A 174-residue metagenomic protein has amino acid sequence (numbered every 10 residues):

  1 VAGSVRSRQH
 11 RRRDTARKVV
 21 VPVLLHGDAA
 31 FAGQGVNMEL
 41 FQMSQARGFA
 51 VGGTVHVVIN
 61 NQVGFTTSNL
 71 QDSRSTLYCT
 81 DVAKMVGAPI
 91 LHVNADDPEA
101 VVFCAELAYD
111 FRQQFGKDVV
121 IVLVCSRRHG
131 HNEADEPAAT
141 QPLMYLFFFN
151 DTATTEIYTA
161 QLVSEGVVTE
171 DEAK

Functional and structural regions predicted by a protein language model:
V1-R11, T15-K84, P89-G116: Thiamine diphosphate
A108, Y158-T159: Generic hydrophobic alpha-helical segments
V119: Alpha-helical interaction elements
V122-T140, T155, D171-K174: Terminal amphipathic helices with adjacent charged low-complexity linkers/tails
L143-Y145: Conformationally flexible catalytic loops at phosphate/diphosphate-handling active centers
F147-T152, E156-I157: Positively charged, low-complexity/disordered segments
A160-E165, T169-K174: Hard-cation-handling environments
